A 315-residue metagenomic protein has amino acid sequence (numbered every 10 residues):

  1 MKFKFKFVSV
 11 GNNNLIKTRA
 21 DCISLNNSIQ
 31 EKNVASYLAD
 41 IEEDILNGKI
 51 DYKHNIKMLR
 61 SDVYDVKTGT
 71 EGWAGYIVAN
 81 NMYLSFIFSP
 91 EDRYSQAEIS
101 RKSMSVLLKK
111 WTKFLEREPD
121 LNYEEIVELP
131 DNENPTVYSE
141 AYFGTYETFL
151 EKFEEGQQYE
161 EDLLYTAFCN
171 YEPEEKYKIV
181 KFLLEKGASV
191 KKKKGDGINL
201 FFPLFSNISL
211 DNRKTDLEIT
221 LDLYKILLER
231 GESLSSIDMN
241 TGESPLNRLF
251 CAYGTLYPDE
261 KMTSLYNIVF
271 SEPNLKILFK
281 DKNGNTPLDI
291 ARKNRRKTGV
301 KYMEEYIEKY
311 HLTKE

Functional and structural regions predicted by a protein language model:
K2-T70: The feature represents the first ordered module of a protein
I56-E116: Amphipathic protein-protein interaction modules
N134-N170, K176-L183: N-terminal segments that cap or nucleate solenoid repeat domains
T136-S139, Q157-N170, K192-D211, I237-G254 (+1 more regions): Ankyrin-repeat boundary/"N-cap" motif
T136-V137, R292-E315: Ankyrin-repeat-protein effector appendages
F143-E147, P173-Y177, L210, L221 (+5 more regions): Ankyrin repeat helix-2 register
F149-Q157, I179-S189, L221-L234, S264-I277 (+1 more regions): Ankyrin repeat domain, specifically the short helix-to-loop turn at the C-terminus of the second helix of each repeat
